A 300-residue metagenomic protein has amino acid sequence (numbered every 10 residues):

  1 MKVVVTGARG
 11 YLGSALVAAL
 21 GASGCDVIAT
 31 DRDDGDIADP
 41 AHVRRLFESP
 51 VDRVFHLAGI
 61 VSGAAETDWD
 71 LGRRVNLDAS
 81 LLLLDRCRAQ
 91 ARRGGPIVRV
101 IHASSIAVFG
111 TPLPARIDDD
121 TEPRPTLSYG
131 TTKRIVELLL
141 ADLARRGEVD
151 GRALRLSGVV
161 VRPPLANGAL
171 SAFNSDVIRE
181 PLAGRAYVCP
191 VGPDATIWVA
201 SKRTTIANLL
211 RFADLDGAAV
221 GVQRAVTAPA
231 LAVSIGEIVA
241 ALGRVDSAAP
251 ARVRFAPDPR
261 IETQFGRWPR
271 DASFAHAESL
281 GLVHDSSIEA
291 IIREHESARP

Functional and structural regions predicted by a protein language model:
V3-G21: N-terminal Rossmann NAD(P)H-binding glycine-rich loop of SDR-like oxidoreductase domains
A41-V75: NAD(P)H-binding glycine-rich loop region in Rossmannoid oxidoreductase-like domains and their noncatalytic homologs
A64-A79, I117-P125: Short alpha-helical oligomerization interface
L81-L127: Conserved Rossmann-fold NAD(P)-dependent oxidoreductase catalytic core, especially the SDR/UDP-sugar
T111, T126-R152: Active-site Tyr-X1-5-Lys
A141-T196, K202-T204: NAD(P)-dependent short-chain dehydrogenase/reductase
P181, T204-N208, F212-F265: Mid/C-terminal beta-alpha module of Rossmann-like enzyme folds, strongest in SDR-family dehydrogenases/epimerases
P269-S279, V283-P300: Amphipathic terminal alpha-helices
